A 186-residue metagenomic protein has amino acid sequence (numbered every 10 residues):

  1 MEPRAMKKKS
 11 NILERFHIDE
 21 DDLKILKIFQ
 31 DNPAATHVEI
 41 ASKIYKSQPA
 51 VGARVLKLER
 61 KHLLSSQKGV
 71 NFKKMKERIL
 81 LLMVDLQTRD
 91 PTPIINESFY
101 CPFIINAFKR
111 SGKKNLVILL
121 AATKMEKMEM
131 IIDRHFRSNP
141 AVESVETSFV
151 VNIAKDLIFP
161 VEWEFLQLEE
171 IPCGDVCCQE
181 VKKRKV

Functional and structural regions predicted by a protein language model:
M1-V186: A compositional/biophysical signature of low hydrophobicity enriched in polar/charged and small residues
